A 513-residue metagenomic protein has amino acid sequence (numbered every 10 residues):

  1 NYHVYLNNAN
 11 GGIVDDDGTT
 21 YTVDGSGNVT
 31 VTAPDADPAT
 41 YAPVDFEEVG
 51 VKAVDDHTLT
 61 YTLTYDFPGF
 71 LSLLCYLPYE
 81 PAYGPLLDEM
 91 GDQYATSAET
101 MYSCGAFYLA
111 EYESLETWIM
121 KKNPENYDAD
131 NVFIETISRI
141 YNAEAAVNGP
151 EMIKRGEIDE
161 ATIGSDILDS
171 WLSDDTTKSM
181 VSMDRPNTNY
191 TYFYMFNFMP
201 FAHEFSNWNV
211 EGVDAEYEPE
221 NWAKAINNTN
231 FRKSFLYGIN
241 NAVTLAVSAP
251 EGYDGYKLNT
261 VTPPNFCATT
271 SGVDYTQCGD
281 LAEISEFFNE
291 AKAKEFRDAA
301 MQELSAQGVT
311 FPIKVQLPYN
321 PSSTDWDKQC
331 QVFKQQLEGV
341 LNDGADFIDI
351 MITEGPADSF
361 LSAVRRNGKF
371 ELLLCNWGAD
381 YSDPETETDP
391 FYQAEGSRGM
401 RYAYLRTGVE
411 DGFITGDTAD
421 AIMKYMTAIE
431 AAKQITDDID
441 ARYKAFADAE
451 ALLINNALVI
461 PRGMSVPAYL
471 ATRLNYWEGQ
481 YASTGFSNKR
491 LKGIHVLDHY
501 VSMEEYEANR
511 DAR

Functional and structural regions predicted by a protein language model:
N1-G50, E89-A98, F201-N227, S271-F288 (+6 more regions): Surface-exposed intrinsically disordered loops and tails
N10, V14-E47, H57, L63-S138 (+1 more regions): Gly/Pro-rich hinge or "lid" segments in bacterial periplasmic/extracellular proteins
D56-T60, E135, R155, N187-P264 (+3 more regions): Alpha-helical secondary-structure segments
L59-T60, G105-Y108, W118-I119, E135-Y141 (+3 more regions): Short, well-ordered beta-strand elements
S114, E286-E290, F296-D380, T418 (+2 more regions): Ligand/substrate-recognition segments at binding pockets and active sites
E125-L172: Ligand-site clamp/hinge motif
I153, I158-I163, T177-M180, G339-R401 (+1 more regions): Periplasmic binding protein-like
S234-T276, D325, Q329-Q335, R365-R513: Detector for C-terminal structural segments
